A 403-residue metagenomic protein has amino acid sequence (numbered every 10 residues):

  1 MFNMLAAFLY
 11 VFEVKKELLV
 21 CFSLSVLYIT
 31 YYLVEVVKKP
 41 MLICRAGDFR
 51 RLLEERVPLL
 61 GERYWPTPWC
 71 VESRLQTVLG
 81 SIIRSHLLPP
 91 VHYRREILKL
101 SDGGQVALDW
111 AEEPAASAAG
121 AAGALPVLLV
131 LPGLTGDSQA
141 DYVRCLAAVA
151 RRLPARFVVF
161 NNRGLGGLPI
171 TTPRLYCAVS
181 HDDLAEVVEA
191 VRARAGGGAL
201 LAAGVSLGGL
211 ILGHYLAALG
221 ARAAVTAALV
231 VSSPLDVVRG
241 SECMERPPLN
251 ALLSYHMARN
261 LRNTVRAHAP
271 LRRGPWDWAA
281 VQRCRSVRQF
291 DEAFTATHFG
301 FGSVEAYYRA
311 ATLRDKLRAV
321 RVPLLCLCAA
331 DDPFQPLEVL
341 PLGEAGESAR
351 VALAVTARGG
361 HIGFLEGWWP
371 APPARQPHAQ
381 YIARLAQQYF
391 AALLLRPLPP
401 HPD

Functional and structural regions predicted by a protein language model:
N3-M4, W69-G123, T356, A371-R375: N-terminal cap/lid segment of alpha/beta-hydrolase-fold proteins
Y10-V11, G359, G363-D403: Catalytic active-site module of serine/aspartate enzymes centered on a nucleophile-bearing elbow/loop
F12, L18, S25-P58, A193-F299: Alpha/beta-hydrolase-fold enzymes
A124-G133: Short beta-strand element of the alpha/beta-hydrolase
G136-A148, L337-V339: The serine-hydrolase catalytic nucleophile loop
Q139, A147-T171: Conserved alpha/beta-hydrolase
R163-L201: Catalytic nucleophile-loop/oxyanion-hole region of alpha/beta-hydrolase and closely related hydrolase-like folds
V320, C326-C328: Short beta-strand/loop motif that positions the catalytic acidic residue of the alpha/beta-hydrolase fold
